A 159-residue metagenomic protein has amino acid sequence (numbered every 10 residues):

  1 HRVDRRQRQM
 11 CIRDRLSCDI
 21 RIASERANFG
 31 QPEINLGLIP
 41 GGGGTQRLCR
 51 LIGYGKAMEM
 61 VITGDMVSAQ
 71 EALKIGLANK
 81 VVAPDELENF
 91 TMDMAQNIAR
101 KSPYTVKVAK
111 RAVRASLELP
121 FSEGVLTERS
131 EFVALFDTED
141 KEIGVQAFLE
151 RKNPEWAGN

Functional and structural regions predicted by a protein language model:
H1-D14: Single conserved hydrophobic/aromatic residue that forms the stacking wall/gate of nucleotide- or nucleobase-binding
R5-R6, L36, L51, G124: An acidic, glycine-rich surface segment that forms the CoA-thioester-binding/catalytic face of crotonase-fold enzymes
R8, L77-A78: As written
L16, R26-L77, M92-I98: Conserved catalytic cores of soluble enzyme domains, especially glycine-rich substrate-binding beta-alpha loops
D19: A short alpha->beta transition loop at the rim of the catalytic pocket in nucleotide-sugar-dependent
I22-A27, A69, A78-L126, S130-A134 (+2 more regions): C-terminal long alpha-helix characteristic of the crotonase
M60-V61, A109-A112, F148: Short alpha-helical scaffolding segments that buttress acidic/His motifs in well-ordered protein cores
I143-N159: Short, basic/aromatic-enriched C-terminal tail that caps enzymatic domains
